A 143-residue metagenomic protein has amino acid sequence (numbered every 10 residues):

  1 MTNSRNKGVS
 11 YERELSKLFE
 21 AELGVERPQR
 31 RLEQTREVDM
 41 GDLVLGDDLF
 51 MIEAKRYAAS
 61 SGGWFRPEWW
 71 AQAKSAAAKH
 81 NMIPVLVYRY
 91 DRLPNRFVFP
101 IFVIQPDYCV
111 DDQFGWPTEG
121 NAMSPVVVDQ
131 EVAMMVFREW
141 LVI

Functional and structural regions predicted by a protein language model:
M1-I143: Catalytic phosphate/metal-binding cores of nucleic-acid and nucleotide-processing enzymes, i.e., regions that mediate
